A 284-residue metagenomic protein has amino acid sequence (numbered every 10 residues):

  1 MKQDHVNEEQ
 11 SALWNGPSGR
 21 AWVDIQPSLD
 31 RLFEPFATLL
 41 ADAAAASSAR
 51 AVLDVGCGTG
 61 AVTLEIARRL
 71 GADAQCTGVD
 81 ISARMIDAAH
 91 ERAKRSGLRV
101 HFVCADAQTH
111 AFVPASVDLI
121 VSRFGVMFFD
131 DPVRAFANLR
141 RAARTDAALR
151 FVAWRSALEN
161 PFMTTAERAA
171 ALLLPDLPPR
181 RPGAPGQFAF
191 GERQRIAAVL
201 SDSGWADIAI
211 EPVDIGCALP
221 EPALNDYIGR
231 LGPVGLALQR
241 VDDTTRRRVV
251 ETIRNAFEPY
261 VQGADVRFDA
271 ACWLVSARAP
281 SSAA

Functional and structural regions predicted by a protein language model:
Q3-D4, L13, S18, I25-Q26 (+4 more regions): Conserved Class I S-adenosyl-L-methionine
R31-R50, E65: Conserved alpha-helix/loop element of class I SAM-dependent methyltransferases that forms part of the SAM/SAH-binding
A51-H110, R134: Class I SAM-dependent methyltransferase SAM/SAH-binding core
L70, A93, A170, L200 (+2 more regions): Conserved hydrophobic residues forming the short capping helix/wall of the S-adenosyl-L-methionine
G71, F129-D130, A143-T145: Helix-to-beta-strand junctions that scaffold the AdoMet/dcAdoMet cofactor pocket in Class I SAM-dependent enzymes
Q108-L119: A short acidic, Gly/Pro-enriched loop at the edge of an enzyme's catalytic core that lines a small-molecule cofactor
D118-P132, R155: A short SAM/SAH-binding and catalytic strip from SAM-dependent methyltransferases
V133-R134, R140-R141, A148-L219, L238: Conserved catalytic/acceptor-binding region of the Class I
